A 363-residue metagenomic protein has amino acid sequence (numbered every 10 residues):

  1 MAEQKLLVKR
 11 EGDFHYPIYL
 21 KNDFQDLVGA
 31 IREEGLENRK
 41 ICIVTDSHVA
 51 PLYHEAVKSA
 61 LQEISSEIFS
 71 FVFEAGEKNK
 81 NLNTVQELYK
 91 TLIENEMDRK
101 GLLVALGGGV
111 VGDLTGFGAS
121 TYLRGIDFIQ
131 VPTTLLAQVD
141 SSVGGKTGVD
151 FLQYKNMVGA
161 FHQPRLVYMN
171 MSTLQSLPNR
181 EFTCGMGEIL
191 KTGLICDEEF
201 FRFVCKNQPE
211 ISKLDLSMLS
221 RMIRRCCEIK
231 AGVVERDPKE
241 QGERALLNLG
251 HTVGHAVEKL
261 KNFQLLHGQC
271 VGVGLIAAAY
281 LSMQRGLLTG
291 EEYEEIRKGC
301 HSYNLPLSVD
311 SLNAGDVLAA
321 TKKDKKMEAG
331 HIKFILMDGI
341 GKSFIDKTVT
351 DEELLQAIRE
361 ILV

Functional and structural regions predicted by a protein language model:
M1-L102: ATP/NTP phosphate-donor binding region
A2-L6, G187-I189, L287-V363: C-terminal charged capping/lid subdomain of soluble metabolic enzymes
E11, F117-E210: A glycine/threonine-rich phosphate-anchoring loop and its flanking beta-alpha core in nucleotide/phosphate-binding
Y89-L106, T115-Q130: Non-catalytic interfacial helical region
E96-D98, T121-Y122, D150-F151, V158-H162 (+3 more regions): Solvent-exposed alpha-helices and their adjacent loops that cap or buttress functional pockets in soluble metabolic
V110-F117, Q138-V139, A256: Short glycine/serine/threonine-rich phosphate/pyrophosphate-binding segments that cradle anionic phosphate groups
R202, N207-G315: Active-site segments that bind and position negatively charged phosphate/pyrophosphate groups
